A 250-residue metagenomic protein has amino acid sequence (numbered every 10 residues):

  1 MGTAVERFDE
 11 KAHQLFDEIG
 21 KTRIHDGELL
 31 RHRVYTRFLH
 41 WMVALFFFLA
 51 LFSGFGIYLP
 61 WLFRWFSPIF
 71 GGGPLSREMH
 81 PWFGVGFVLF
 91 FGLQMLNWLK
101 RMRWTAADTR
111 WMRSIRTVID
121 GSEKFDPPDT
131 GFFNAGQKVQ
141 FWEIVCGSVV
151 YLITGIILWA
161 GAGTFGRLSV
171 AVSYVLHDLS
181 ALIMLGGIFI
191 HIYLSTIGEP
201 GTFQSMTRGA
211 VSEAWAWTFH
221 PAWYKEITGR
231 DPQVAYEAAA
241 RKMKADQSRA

Functional and structural regions predicted by a protein language model:
M1-A250: Membrane-embedded alpha-helical bundles that constitute the cytochrome b-like, heme-associated redox core of multi-pass
